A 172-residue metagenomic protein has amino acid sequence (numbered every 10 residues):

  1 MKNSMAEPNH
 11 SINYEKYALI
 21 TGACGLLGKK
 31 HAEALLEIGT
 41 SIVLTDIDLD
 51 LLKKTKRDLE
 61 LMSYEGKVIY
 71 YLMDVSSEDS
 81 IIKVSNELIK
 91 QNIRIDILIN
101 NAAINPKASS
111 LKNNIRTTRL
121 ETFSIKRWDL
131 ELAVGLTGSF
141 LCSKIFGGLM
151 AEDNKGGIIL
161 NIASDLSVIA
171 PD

Functional and structural regions predicted by a protein language model:
H10-V43: Canonical Rossmann dinucleotide-binding motif of NAD(H)/NADP(H)-dependent dehydrogenases/reductases, specifically
K16, E65, R94-I95, L111 (+2 more regions): Active-site loop of short-chain dehydrogenase/reductase
T21, I95-K112, G135, N161-S164: Rossmann-fold scaffold of SDR-type NAD(P)-dependent oxidoreductases
T40-K54: Conserved glycine-rich Rossmann-like NAD(P)H-binding loop of the short-chain dehydrogenase/reductase
L49-D50, L72-V84, I125: The beta1-alpha1 cofactor-binding region of Rossmann-like NAD(H)/NADP(H)-dependent oxidoreductases
Y64-K67, E87-N100, P106, S124 (+1 more regions): A glycine-rich helix->loop->beta "capping" turn within Rossmann-like NAD(P)(H)-dependent oxidoreductase domains
V84, I99, C142-F146: Hydrophobic positions on the long internal alpha-helix of Rossmann-like NAD(P)-dependent oxidoreductase domains
I104, R116-L141, L160: Catalytic Tyr-X3-Lys loop
